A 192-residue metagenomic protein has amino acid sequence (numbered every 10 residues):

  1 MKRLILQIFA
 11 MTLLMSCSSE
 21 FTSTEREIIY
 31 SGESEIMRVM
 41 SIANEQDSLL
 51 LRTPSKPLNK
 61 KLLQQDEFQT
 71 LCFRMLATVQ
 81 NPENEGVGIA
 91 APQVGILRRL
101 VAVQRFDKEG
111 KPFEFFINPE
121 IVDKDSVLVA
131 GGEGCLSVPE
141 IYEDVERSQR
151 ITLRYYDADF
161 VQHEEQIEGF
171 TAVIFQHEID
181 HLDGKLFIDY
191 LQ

Functional and structural regions predicted by a protein language model:
M1-S23: Bacterial Sec-dependent N-terminal signal peptides
C17-Q192: Positively charged
